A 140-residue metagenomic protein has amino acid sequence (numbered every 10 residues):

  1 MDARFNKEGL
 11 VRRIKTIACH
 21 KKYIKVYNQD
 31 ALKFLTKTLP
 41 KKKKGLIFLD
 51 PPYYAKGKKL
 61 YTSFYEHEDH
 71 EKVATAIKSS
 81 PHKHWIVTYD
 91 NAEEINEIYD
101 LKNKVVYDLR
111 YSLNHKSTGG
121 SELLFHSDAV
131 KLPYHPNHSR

Functional and structural regions predicted by a protein language model:
M1-F48, P52-K58, S79, A92: SAM-dependent nucleic-acid methyltransferase catalytic core
Y61-F64: Short glycine-enriched, charge-decorated loop/helix-capping segments at active-site entrances that position
E66-R140: Long, positively charged, glycine-interspersed low-complexity recognition regions
